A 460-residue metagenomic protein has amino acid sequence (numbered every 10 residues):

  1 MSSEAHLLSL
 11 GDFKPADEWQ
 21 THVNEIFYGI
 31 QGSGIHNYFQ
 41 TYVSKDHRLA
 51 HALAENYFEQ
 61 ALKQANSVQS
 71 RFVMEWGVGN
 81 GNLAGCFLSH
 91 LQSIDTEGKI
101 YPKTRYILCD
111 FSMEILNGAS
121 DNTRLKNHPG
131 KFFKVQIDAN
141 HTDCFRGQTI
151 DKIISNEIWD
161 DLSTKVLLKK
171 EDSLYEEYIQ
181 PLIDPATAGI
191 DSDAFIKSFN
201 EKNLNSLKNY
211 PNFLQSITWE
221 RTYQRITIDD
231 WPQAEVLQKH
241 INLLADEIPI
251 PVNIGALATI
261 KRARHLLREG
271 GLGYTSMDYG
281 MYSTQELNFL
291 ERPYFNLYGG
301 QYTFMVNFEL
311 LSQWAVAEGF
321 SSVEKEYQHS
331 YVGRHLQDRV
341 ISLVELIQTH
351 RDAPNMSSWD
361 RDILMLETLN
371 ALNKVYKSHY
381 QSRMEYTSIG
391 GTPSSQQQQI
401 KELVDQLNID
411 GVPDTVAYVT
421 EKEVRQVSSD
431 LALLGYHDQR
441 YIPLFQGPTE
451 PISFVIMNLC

Functional and structural regions predicted by a protein language model:
M1-S70, E75-G85, S89, F111 (+1 more regions): N-terminal charged/capping segments associated with class I S-adenosyl-L-methionine
Q31-T41, K45, A61-L62, N66-Q69 (+5 more regions): Extended charged low-complexity segments that act as oligomerization/scaffolding linkers
S89-L91, D121-K126, L168-S173, F289-F295: Short secondary-structure boundary/capping segments
T96-D110: Conserved SAM-binding motif I beta-strand of class I
E114-Q148, L214-A245: S-adenosyl-L-methionine
D143-F145, D160-P185, D191, P232-V236 (+3 more regions): A short, conserved alpha-helix within the catalytic core of class I
S155-I226, G299-G300: A mobile, often basic/glycine-rich helix-loop segment that functions as the active-site lid/recognition loop
D229-C460: Long, Lys/Arg- and hydrophobic-enriched amphipathic alpha-helices
